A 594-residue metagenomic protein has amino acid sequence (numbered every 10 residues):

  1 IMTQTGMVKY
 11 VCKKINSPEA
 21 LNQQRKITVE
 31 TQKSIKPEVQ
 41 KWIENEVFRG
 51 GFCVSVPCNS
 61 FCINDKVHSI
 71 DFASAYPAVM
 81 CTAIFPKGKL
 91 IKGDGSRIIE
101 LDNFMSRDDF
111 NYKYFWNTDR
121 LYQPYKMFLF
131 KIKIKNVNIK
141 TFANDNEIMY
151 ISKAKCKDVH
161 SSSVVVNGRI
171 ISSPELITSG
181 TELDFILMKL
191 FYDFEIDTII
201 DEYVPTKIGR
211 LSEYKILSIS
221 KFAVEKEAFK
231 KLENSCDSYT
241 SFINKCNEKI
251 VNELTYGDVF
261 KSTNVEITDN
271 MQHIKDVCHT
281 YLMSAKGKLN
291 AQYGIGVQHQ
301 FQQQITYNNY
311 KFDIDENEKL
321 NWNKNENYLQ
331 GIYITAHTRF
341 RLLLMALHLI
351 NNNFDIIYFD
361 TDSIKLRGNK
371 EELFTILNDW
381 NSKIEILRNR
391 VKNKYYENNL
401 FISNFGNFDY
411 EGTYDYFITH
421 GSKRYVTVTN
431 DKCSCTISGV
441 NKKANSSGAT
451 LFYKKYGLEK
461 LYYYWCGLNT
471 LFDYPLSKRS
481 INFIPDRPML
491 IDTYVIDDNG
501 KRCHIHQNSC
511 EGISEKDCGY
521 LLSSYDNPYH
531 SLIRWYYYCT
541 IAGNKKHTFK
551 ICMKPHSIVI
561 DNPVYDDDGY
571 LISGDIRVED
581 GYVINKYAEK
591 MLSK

Functional and structural regions predicted by a protein language model:
I1-K594: Conserved acidic
